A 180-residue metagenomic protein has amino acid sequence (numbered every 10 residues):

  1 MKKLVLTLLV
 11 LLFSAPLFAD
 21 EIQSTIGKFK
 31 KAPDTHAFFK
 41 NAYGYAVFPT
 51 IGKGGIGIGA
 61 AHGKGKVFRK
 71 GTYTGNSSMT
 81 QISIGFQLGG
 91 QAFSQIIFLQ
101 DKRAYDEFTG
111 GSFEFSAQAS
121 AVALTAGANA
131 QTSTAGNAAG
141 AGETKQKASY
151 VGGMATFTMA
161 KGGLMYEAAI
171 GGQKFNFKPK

Functional and structural regions predicted by a protein language model:
M1-L4: Positively charged n-region of N-terminal signal peptides that target proteins for export
L6-L9: Internal alpha-helical transmembrane segments of multi-pass membrane proteins, especially GPCRs
F13-A19: Sec/Tat signal peptide C-region and signal peptidase I cleavage site
A19-K180: Small-residue-enriched, tightly packed secondary-structure blocks
